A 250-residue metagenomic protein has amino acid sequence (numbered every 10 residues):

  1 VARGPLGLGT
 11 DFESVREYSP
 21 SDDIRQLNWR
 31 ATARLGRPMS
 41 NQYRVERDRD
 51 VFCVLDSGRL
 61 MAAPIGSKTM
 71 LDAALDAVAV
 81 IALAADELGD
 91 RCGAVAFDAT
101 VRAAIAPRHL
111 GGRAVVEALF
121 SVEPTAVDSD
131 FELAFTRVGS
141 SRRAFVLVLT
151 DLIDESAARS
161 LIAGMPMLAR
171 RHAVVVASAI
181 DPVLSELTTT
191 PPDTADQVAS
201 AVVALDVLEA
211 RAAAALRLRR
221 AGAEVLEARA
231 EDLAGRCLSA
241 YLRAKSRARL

Functional and structural regions predicted by a protein language model:
V1-G111, F145-T150, S156, A163-M167: An amphipathic, basic-hydrophobic helix/alpha-beta surface used to engage anionic, phosphate-rich ligands or surfaces
A77, D130-A134, S160: Well-ordered alpha-helical segments embedded in enzymatic catalytic cores
G111-F145: Von Willebrand factor
P124, D128, T150-E155: Short, surface-exposed loop/turn motifs that are enriched in glycine and acidic residues and include a nearby proline
V146-D151, V175-A179: Short, conserved beta-strand edge motifs with alternating hydrophobic and charged residues
S156-L250: Von Willebrand factor type A / integrin I
